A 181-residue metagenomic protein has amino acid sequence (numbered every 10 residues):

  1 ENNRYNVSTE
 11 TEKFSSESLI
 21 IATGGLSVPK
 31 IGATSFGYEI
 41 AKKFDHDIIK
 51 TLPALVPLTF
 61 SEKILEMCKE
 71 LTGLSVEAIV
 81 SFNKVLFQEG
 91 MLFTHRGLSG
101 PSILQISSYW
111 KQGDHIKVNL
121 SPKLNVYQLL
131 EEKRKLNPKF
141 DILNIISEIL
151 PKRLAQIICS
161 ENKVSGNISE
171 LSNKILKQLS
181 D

Functional and structural regions predicted by a protein language model:
E1, N173-D181: Short, intrinsically disordered, charge-balanced linker/junction segments flanking boundaries in proteins
E1-F14, L19, V76, F82: Conserved beta-strand-loop-beta-strand element in the redox core of flavoprotein oxidoreductases
N2, S27-I31, P57-F60, P101: Short, well-ordered, mixed-charge alpha-helical segments that flank or form enzyme active sites
T9, T23, T34: Ser/Thr-centric signal marking residues that sit in or immediately flank functional binding/regulatory motifs
F14-K30, A41, M91-R96: Short hydrophobic core segments
P29-I49: Glycine-rich beta-alpha-beta "Rossmann" dinucleotide-binding loop(s) and their flanking helix/strand
Y38-E39, G90, Q156, S180: Short glycine-/small-residue-rich flexible loop motifs, especially phosphate/cofactor-binding loops
D47-K50, V56-K174: An anion/pyrophosphate-binding glycine-rich loop and adjacent beta-alpha core in soluble alpha-beta enzymes
